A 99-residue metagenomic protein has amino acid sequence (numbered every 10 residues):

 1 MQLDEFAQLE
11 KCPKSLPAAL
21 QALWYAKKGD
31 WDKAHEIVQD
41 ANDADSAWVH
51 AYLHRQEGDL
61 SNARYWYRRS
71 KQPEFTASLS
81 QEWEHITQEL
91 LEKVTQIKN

Functional and structural regions predicted by a protein language model:
M1-E10, L23-E36, Q88-E89: Repeat-mediated protein-protein interaction surfaces in helical alpha-solenoids
Q8-L9, A51-L60, T76-Q96: TPR/TPR-like alpha-solenoid helical repeat scaffolds
E10, H35-V38, N42, K71 (+2 more regions): A conserved position within tetratricopeptide repeats
C12-A18, N42-A47: Generic helix N-cap/helix-start motif at coil->alpha-helix transitions
A19, A26, W31, V38-Q39 (+2 more regions): Inward-facing hydrophobic residues that define packing positions of alpha-helical scaffold repeats
N42-A44, Q56-A77: TPR/TPR-like (Sel1-like) alpha-helical repeat modules
